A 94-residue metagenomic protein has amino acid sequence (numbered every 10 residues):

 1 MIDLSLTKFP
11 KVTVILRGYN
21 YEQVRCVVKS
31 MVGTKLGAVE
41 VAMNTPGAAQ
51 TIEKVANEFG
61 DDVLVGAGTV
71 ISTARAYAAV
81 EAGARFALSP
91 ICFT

Functional and structural regions predicted by a protein language model:
M1-A82: Conserved N-terminal beta1-alpha1 strand-loop-helix module at the mouth
A42, L88-I91: Short beta->alpha connector loops at strand-helix junctions that form conserved, small/polar/Pro-enriched
V70, I91-T94: Short, acidic/turn-prone active-site loops that include or flank metal/cofactor- and phosphate-binding residues
R85: Short, glycine/charged-rich "phosphate-handling" switch motifs in NTP-dependent and phosphotransfer domains
